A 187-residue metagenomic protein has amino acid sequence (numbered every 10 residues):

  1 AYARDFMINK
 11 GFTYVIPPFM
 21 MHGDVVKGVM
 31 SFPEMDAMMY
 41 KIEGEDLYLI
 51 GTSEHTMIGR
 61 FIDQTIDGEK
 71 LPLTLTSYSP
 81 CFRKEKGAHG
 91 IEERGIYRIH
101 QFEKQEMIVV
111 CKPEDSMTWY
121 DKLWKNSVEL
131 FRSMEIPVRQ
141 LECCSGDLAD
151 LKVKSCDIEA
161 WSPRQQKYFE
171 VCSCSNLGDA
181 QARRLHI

Functional and structural regions predicted by a protein language model:
A1-I187: TRNA-recognition modules of translation machinery and tRNA-sensing kinases, especially anticodon-binding
